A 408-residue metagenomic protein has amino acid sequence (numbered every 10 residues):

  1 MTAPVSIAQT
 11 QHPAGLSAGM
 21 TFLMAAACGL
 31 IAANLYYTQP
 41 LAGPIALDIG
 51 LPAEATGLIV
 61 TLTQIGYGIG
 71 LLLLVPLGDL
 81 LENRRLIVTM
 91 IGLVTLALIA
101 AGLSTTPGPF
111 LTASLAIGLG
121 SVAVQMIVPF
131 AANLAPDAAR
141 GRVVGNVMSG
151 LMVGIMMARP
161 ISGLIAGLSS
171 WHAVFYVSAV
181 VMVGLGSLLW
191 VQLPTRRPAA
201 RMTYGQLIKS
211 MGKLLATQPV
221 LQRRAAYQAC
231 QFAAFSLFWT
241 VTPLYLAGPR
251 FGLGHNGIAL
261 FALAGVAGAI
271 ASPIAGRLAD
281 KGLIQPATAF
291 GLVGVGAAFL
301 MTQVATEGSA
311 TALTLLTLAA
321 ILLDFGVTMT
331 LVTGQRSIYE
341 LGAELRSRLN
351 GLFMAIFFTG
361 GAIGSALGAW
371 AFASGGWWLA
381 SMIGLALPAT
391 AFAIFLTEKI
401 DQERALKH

Functional and structural regions predicted by a protein language model:
V5-G15, L193-A226: Juxtamembrane intracellular "pre-TM" segments in multi-pass secondary transporters
I69-P107: Conserved MFS/SLC helix-loop-helix module at the cytosolic interface between two early adjacent transmembrane helices
L71-E82, I270-I284, F372: Helix-to-loop junctions at the C-terminal end of transmembrane segments in multipass secondary transporters
R85-I99, P286-M301, L385: Structural signature of the two symmetry-related core transmembrane helices
P109, A139, N146-L193: Helix-loop-helix hairpin linking two adjacent transmembrane segments in secondary transporters
A113-L151: Cytoplasmic helix-loop-helix junction between adjacent transmembrane helices in 12-TM secondary transporters
A123-A135, T328-G342: Intracellular juxtamembrane helix-capping segments at the cytosolic ends of symmetry-related transmembrane helices
Q285-T333: C-terminal transmembrane helical hairpin of 12-TM major facilitator-type secondary transporters
